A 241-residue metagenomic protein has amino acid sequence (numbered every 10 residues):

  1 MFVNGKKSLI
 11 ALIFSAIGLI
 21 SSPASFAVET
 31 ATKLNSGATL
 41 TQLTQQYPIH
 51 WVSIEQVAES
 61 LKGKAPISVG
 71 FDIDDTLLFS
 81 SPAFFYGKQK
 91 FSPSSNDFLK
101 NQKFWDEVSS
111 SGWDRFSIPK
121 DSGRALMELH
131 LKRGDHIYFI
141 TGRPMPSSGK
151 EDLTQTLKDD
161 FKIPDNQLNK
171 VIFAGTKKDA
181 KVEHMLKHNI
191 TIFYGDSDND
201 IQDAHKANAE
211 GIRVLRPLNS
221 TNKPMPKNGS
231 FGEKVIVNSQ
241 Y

Functional and structural regions predicted by a protein language model:
M1-I10: Bacterial Sec-dependent N-terminal signal peptides
F2, F14-F71, I236-Y241: Non-catalytic pre-domain segments flanking phosphatase-related domains
Q46, V57-S117, E128: Active-site neighborhood of HAD-like aspartate-dependent phosphohydrolases
S68-F71, L78, H136-T141, N169-K170 (+2 more regions): Structural recognition of the beta-strand scaffold that forms the well-ordered cores of secreted hydrolase catalytic
D75, D114, S122-L157, V171-G175: Substrate-recognition element of Asp-dependent hydrolases with the DxDx(T/V) motif
T76-L78, F84-F85, I137, R143-S147 (+3 more regions): Solvent-exposed loop/turn segments at secondary-structure junctions within structured extracellular/periplasmic domains
M145-Y194, D198: Substrate-recognition "cap/lid" segment bordering the active-site pocket of phosphatases
I190-S239: Acidic, Mg2+-coordinating phosphoryl-transfer loop and its flanking beta/alpha structural elements, shared across
